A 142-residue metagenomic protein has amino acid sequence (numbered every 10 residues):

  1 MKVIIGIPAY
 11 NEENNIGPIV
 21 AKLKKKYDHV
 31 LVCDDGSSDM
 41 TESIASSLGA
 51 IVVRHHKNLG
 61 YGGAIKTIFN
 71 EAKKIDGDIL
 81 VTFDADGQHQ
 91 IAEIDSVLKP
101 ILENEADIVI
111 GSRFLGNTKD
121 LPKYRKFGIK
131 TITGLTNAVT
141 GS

Functional and structural regions predicted by a protein language model:
K2-I4: Cell-envelope/extracellular polymer assembly enzymes that use nucleotide-activated donors
G6-K26: Short, well-formed alpha-helical segments that are part of the catalytic scaffolds of diverse glycosyltransferases
A9, C33-D35, H55: Conserved sequence signature across two-component system core domains
E12-N15, S37, Q90: Donor nucleotide-sugar binding loop of glycosyltransferases
K26, L48-G49: Short, structured coil segments at secondary-structure junctions
D34-E42, G87: A conserved acidic beta->alpha catalytic loop
H55-K74, I91-S142: Acceptor/aglycone-binding surface of glycosyltransferases and processive sugar-polymer synthases
G77-D86: Short beta-strand-to-loop acidic/aromatic patch adjacent to the donor-nucleotide binding site
